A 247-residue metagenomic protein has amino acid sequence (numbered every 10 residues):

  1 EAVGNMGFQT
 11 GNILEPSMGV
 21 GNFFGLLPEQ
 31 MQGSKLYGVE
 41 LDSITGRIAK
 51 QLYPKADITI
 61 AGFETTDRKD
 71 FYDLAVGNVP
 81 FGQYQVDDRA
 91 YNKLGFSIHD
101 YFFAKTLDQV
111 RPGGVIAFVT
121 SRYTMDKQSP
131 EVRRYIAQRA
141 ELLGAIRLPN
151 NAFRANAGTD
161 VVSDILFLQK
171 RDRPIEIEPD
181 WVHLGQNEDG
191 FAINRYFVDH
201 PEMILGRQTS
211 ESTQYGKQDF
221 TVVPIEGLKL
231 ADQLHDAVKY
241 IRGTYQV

Functional and structural regions predicted by a protein language model:
E1-L52, A56: Class I S-adenosyl-L-methionine
T10, F71-Y72, L142, S163: Local beta-strand N-terminus motif with an aromatic residue
V39-S43, G95-R154, V161-F167: Conserved Class I SAM-dependent methyltransferase catalytic core
I60-T66: Conserved SAM/SAH-binding loop
T66-V76: A short acidic, Gly/Pro-enriched loop at the edge of an enzyme's catalytic core that lines a small-molecule cofactor
V76-F81, V119: Amphipathic alpha-helical repeat scaffolds
R89-L94: Short glycine-enriched, charge-decorated loop/helix-capping segments at active-site entrances that position
A155-Q246: Flexible, glycine-/basic-rich loop-and-beta segments that form/coincide with the SAM-dependent methyltransferase
